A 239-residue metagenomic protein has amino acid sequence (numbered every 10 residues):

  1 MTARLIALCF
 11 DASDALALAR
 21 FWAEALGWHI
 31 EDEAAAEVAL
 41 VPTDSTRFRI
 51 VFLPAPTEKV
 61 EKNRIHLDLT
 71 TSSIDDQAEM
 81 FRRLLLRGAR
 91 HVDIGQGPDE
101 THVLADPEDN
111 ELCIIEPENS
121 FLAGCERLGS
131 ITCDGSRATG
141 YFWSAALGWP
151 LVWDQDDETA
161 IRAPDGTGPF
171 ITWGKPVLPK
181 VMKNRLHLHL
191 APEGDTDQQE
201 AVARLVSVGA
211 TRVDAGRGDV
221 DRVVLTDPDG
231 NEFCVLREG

Functional and structural regions predicted by a protein language model:
M1-R47, V51-N63: Hydrophobic, helix-prone linear segments
A3, A7-F10, F48-F52, F81 (+3 more regions): Vicinal oxygen chelate
L5, K62-H66, N184-L188: Eukaryotic phosphotyrosine signaling hubs
D11, D68-S72, T132-D134, H189-E193: Short hydrophobic/aromatic beta-strand micro-patches that form the beta-sheet surface supporting nucleotide- or nucleic
L16-R20, I74-M80, T139-G140, D195-A201: Short, conserved charged micro-motifs
W22, L67, W143, L188: Terminal peptide-recognition signature
I50-V51, V60, S72-D75, D93 (+2 more regions): Conserved, structured core segments of small domains
R64-H66, S72, R83: Extended, compositionally biased flexible segments
